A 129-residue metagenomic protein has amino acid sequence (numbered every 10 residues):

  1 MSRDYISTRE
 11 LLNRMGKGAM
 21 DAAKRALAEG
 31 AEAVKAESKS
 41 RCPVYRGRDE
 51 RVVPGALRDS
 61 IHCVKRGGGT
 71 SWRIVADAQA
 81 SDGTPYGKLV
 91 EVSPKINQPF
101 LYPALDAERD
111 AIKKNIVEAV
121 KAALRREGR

Functional and structural regions predicted by a protein language model:
M1-R129: Short, Lys/Arg-rich flexible segments
